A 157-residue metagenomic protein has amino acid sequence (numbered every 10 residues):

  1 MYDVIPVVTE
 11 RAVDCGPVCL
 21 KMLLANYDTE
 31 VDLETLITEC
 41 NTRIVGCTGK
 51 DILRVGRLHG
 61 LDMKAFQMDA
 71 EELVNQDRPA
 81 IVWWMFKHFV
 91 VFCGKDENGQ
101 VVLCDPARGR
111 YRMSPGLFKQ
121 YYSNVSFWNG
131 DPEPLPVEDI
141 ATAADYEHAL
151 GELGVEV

Functional and structural regions predicted by a protein language model:
M1-L150: Conserved active-site-adjacent core of cysteine acyl-enzyme catalytic domains
A12, V155-V157: Polybasic/polar functional segments that serve as interface/processing modules
